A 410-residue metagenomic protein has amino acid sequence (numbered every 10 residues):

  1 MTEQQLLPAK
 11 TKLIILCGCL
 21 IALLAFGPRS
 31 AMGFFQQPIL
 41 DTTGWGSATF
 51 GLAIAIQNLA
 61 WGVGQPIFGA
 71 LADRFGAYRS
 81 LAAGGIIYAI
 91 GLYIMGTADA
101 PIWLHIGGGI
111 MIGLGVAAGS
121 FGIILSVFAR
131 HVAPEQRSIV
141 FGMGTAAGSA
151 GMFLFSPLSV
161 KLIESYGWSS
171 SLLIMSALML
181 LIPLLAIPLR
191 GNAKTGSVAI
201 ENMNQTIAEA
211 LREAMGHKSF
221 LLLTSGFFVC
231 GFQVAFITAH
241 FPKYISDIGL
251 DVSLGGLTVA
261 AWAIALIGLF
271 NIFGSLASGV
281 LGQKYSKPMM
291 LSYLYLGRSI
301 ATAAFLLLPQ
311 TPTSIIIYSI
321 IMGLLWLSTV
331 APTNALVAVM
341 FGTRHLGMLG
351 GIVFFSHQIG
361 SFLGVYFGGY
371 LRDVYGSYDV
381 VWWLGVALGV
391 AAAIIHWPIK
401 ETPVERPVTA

Functional and structural regions predicted by a protein language model:
S30, N58-P66, M152-F153, G268-L276 (+1 more regions): Residue-level signature of mid-helix packing/kink "hotspots" within the transmembrane helices of 12-pass Major
M32-Q36, K218-S278: Extracytoplasmic gate region of multi-pass secondary transporters
V63-I102: Conserved MFS/SLC helix-loop-helix module at the cytosolic interface between two early adjacent transmembrane helices
G64-G76, G274-S286, D373: Helix-to-loop junctions at the C-terminal end of transmembrane segments in multipass secondary transporters
W103-G119, F228, S314-S328: Hydrophobic core of transmembrane alpha-helices in multi-pass small-molecule transporters, especially MFS/SLC-type
G108-A146, G342: Cytoplasmic helix-loop-helix junction between adjacent transmembrane helices in 12-TM secondary transporters
G144-A193: Helix-loop-helix hairpin linking two adjacent transmembrane segments in secondary transporters
L266-N271, A277, G282-L336: C-terminal transmembrane helical hairpin of 12-TM major facilitator-type secondary transporters
